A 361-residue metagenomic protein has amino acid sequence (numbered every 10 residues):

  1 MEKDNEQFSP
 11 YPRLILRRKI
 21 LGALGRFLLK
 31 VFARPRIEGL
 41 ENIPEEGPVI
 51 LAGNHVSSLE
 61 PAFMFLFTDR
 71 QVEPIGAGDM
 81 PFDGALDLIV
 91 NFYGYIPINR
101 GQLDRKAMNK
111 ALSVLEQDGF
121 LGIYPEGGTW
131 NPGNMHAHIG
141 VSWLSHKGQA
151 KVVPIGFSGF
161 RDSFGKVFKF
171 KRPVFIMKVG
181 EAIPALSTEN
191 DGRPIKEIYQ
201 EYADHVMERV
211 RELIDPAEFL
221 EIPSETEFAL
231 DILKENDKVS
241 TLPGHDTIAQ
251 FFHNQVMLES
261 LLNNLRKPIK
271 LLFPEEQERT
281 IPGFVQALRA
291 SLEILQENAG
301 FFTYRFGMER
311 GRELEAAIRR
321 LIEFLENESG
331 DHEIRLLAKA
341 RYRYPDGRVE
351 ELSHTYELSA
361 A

Functional and structural regions predicted by a protein language model:
E2-G39, R70, G84-Y93: A transmembrane-helix-recognition feature enriched in membrane-embedded lipid enzymes and envelope glyco-/phospholipid
E2-R13, K106-A361: Non-catalytic C-terminal accessory region of glycerolipid acyltransferases and related lyso-lipid remodeling enzymes
Q7, L21, I43-Q102, K110: Catalytic core of membrane glycerolipid acyltransferases/transacylases, capturing the structured, soluble-facing
L24-R26, F92-I98, Y124-T129: Short, basic, glycine/proline-bearing loop/turn elements
R26, A62, S142: Active-site phosphate/pyrophosphate- and oxyanion-stabilizing loops and adjacent acidic/basic residues in soluble
A33, G101-R105, N134: A conditional alpha-helix N-cap/helix-loop micro-motif detector
I37, P74, Y95-P97, V152-P154 (+1 more regions): Conserved beta-strand scaffold positions in the cores of enzyme catalytic domains, especially in NTP/NDP-utilizing
E41-P44, K169-F170: A short beta-turn/loop motif at secondary-structure boundaries
